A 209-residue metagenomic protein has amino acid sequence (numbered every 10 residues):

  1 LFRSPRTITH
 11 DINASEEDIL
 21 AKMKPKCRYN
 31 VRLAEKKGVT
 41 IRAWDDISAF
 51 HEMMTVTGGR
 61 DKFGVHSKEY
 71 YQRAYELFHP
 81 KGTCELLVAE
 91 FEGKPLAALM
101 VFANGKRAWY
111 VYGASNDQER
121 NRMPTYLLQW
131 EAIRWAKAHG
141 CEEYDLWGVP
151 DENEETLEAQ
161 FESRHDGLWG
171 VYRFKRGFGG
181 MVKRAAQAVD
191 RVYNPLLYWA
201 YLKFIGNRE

Functional and structural regions predicted by a protein language model:
F2-N121, R134-A138: A conserved beta-strand-loop-helix scaffold within acyl/acetyltransferase catalytic domains
F2-V39, G148-E209: Terminal substrate-recognition subdomain of acyl/acetyltransferases
R73-P195: Aromatic (often tryptophan-rich) hydrophobic motifs at membrane interfaces
